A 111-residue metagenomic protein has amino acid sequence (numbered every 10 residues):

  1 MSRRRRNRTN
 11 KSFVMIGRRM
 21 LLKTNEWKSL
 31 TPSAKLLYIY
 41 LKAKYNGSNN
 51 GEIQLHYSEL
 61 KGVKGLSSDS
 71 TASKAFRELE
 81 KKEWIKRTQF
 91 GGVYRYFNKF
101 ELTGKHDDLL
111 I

Functional and structural regions predicted by a protein language model:
M1-S58, V63: Short recognition helix of helix-turn-helix/winged-helix DNA-binding domains
M1-T9, K81, D107-I111: Charged low-complexity intrinsically disordered patches
N25-E26, R87, I111: Positively charged, aromatic-accented nucleic-acid-binding surfaces
K44-L102, H106: Winged helix-turn-helix DNA-binding recognition segment
